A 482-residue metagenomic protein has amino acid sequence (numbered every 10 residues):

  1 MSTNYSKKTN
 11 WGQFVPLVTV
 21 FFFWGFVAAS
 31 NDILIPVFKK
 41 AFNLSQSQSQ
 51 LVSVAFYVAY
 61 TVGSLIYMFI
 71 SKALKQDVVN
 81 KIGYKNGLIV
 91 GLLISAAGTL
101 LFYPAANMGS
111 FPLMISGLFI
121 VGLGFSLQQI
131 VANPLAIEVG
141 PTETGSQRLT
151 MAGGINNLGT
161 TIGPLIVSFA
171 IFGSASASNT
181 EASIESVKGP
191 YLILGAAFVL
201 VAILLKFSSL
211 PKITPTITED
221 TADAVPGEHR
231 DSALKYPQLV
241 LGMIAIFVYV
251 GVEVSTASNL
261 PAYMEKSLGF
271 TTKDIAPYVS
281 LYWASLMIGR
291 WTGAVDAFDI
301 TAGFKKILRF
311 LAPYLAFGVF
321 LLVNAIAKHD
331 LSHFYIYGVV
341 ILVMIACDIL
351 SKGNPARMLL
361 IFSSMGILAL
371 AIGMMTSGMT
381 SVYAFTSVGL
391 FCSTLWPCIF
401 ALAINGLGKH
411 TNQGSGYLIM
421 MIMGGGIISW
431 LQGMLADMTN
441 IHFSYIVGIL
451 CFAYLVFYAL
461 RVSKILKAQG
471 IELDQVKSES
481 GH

Functional and structural regions predicted by a protein language model:
G12-L44, S64-Y67, G163, T256-M264: Extracytoplasmic
N31-I35, P164, D231-A294, L322-A327: Extracytoplasmic gate region of multi-pass secondary transporters
Q50-Q76, S280-T292, G424: Central cavity-lining transmembrane alpha-helices of secondary-active solute carriers, predominantly the Major
S64-P112: Conserved MFS/SLC helix-loop-helix module at the cytosolic interface between two early adjacent transmembrane helices
L93-M108, F317-D330, I345-S351, M365-S377: C-terminal ends and interior cores of transmembrane alpha-helices in multi-pass membrane transporters/permeases
L127-P141, S393-G408: Intracellular juxtamembrane helix-capping segments at the cytosolic ends of symmetry-related transmembrane helices
T144-A175, G414-S429: Glycine-rich segments within core transmembrane alpha-helices of 12-TM secondary carriers
G163, V167-S176, L192-D223, D348 (+1 more regions): C-terminal membrane-cytosol helix-exit motif in multi-pass small-molecule transporters
